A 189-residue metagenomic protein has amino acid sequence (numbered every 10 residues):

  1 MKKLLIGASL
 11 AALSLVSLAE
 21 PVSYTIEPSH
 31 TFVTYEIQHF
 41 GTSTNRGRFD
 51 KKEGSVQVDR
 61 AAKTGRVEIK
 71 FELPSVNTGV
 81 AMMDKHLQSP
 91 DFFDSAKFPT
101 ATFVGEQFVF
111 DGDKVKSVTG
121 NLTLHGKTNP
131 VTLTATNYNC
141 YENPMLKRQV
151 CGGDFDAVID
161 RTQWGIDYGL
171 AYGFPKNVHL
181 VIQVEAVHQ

Functional and structural regions predicted by a protein language model:
M1-L4: Positively charged n-region of N-terminal signal peptides that target proteins for export
I6-A11: Sec-dependent N-terminal signal peptides
S14-S17: N-terminal signal peptide c-region/cleavage motif recognized by signal peptidases
A19-Q189: Low-complexity, acidic/polar, glycine-enriched regions of mature
